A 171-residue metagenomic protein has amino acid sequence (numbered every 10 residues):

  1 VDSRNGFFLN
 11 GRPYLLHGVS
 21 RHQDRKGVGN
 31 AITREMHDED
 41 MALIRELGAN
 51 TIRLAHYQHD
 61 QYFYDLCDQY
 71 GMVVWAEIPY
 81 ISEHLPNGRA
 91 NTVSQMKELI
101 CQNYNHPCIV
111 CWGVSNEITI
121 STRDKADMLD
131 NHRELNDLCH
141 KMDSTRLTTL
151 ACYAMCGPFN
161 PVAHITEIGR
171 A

Functional and structural regions predicted by a protein language model:
V1-R133, T148-T149: Active-site-adjacent substrate/metal-binding segments within catalytic domains of carbohydrate-active enzymes
Y80-E83, N136-P161: Aromatic-lined carbohydrate-recognition surfaces of secreted/lumenal glycan-active proteins
A126-H132, G157-I165: Conserved N-terminal glycine/acidic-rich loop preference
I168: Carbohydrate-binding surfaces of carbohydrate-active enzymes
A171: Conserved small/polar residues in nucleotide/adenosyl-binding loops
